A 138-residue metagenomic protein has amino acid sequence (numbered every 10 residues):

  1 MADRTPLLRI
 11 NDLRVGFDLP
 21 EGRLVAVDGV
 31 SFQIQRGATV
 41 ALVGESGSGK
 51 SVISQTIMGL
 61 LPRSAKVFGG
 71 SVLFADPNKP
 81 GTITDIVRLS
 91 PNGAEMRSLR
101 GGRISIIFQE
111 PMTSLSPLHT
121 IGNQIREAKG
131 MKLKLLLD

Functional and structural regions predicted by a protein language model:
M1-D138: ABC transporter nucleotide-binding domains
